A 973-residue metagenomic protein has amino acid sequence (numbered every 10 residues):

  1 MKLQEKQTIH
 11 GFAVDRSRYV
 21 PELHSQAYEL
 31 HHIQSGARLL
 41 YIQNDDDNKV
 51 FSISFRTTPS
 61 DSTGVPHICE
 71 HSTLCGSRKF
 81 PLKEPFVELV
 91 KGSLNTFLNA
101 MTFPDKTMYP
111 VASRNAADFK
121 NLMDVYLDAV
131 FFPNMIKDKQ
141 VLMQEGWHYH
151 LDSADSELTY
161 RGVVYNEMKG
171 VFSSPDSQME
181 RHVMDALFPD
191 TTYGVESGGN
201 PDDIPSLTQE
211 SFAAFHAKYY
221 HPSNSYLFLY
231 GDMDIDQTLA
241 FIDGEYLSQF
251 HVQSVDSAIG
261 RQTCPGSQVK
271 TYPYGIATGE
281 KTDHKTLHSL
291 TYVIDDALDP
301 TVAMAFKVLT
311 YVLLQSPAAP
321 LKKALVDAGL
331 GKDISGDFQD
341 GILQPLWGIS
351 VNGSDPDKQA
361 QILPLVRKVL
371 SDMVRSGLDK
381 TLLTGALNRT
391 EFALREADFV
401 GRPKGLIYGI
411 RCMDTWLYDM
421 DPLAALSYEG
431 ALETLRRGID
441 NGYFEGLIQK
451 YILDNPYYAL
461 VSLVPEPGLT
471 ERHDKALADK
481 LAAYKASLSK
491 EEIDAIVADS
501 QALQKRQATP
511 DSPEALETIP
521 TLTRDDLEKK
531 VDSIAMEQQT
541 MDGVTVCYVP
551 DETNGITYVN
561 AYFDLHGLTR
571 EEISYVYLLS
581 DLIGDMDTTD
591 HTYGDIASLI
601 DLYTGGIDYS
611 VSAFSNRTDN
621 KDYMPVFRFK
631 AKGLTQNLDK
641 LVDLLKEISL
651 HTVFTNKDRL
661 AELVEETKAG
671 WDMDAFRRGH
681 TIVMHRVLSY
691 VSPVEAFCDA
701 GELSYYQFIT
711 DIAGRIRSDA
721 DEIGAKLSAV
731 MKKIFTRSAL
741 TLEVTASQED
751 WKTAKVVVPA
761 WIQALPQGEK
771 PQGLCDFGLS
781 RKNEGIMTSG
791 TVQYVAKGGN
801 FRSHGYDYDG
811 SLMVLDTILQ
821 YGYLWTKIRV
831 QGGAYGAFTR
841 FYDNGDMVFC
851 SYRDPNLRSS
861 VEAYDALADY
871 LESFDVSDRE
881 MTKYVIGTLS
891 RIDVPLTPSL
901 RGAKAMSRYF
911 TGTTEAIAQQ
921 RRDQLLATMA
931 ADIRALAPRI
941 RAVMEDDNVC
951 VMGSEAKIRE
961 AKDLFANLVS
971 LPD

Functional and structural regions predicted by a protein language model:
M1-V50: Non-catalytic terminal extensions that flank enzyme cores
Q43-D45, S52-S54, Y165, K169 (+10 more regions): His/Glu-based metal-binding/catalytic segments typifying zinc-dependent metallopeptidases
N48-T58, E84-F132, K139-H150, S177-D202 (+11 more regions): M16 family metallopeptidases and their MPP-like homologs
V65, C69-T73, L579: Active-site His/Glu-centered metal-binding helix of metallohydrolases
F97, A213-A217, G275-T278, L321 (+12 more regions): Generic recognition of flexible, low-complexity loop/linker segments
S153-N224, F228-Y246, F250-A277, T282-H284 (+1 more regions): Hydrophobic, small-residue-rich alpha-helical packing segments that form membrane-like cores
R161, A213-D243, G724-V758, E945: Non-catalytic, conformational "gating/processing" segments within enzyme and secreted inhibitor domains
A214, Y226, I235-Q253, S376 (+3 more regions): Extended, regular secondary-structure scaffolds
